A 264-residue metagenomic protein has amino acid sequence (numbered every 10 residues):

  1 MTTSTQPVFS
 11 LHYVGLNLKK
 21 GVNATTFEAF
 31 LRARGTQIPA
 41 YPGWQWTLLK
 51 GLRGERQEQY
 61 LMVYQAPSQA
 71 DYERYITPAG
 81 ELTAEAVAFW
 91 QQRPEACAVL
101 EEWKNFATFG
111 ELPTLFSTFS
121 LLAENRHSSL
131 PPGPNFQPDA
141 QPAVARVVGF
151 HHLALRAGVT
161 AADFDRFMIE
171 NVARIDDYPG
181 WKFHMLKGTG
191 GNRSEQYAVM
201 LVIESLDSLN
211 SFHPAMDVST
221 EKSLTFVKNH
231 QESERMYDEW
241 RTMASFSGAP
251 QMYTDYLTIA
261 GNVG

Functional and structural regions predicted by a protein language model:
M1-S4, L48-G51, P132-Q141, M185-T189: Short beta-strand/turn micro-motifs at beta-sheet edges
P7-N17, R146-A154: Active-site-flanking beta-strand signature of metal-NTP-handling nucleotidyl enzymes and homologous cyclase-like
F9, Q196-Y197: Entry beta-strands of beta-propeller and related beta-repeat scaffolds
G15-N17, V63-Q65, A154, M200-V202: Short hydrophobic/aromatic beta-strand micro-patches that form the beta-sheet surface supporting nucleotide- or nucleic
N17-A29, A154-D165: Short, surface-exposed ligand-recognition loops at beta-strand->loop->(often short) alpha-helix junctions that present
R32, T36-T47, E55-R56, Q65-S117 (+4 more regions): An amphipathic, aromatic/His-enriched active-site/gating alpha helix that lines ligand/cofactor pockets
N105-H152: Surface-exposed beta-loop interaction hotspot
